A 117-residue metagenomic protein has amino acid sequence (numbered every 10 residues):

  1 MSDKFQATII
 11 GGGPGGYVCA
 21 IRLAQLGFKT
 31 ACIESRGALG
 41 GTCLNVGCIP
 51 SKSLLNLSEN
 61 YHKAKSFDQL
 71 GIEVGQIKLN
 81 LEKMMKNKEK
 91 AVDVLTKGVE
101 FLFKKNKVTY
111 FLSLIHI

Functional and structural regions predicted by a protein language model:
S2-F5, I21-F28, E34-L114: Glycine-rich flavin
G11-P14: Glycine-rich Rossmann-fold phosphate-binding loop(s) that bind the pyrophosphate of adenine dinucleotide cofactors
Y17: Residues forming the Rossmann-fold NAD(P)(H) cofactor-binding site
